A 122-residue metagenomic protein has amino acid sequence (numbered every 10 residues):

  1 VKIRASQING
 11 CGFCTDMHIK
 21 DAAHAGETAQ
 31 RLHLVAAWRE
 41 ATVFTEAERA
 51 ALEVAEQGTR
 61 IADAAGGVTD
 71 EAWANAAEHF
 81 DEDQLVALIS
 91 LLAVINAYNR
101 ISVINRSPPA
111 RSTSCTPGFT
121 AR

Functional and structural regions predicted by a protein language model:
K2-R122: Hydrophobic alpha-helical segments
